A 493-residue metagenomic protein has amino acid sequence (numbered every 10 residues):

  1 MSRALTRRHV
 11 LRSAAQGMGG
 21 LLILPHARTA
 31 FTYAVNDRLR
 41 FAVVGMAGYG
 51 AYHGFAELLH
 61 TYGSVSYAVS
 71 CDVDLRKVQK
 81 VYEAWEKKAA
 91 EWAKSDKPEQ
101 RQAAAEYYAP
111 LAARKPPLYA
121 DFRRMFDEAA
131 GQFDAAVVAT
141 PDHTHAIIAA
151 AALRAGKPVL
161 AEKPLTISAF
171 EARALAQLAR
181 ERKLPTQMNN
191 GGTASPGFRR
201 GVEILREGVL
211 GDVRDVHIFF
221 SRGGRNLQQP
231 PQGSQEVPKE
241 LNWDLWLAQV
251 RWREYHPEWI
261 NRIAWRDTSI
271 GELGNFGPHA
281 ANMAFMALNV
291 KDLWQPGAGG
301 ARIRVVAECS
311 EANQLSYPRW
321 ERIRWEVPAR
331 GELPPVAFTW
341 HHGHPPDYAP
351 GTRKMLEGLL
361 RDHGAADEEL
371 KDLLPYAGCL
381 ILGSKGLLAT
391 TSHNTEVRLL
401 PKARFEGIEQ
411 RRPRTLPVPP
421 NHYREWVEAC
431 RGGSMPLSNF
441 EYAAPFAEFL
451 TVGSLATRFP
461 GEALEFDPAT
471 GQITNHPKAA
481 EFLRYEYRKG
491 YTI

Functional and structural regions predicted by a protein language model:
S2-K157, R173-P185: N-terminal glycine-/serine-/threonine-rich beta1-alpha1-beta2 phosphate-ribose binding loop of Rossmann-like
L11, Q79-Y82, E86, R123-F126 (+9 more regions): Non-transmembrane alpha-helical segments in soluble domains of secreted/periplasmic/extracellular proteins
R12-V35, L315-S316, E428-I493: C-terminal helix-rich "cap/oligomerization" subdomain common to oxidoreductases
V43, V138, A161, I167-S168 (+2 more regions): Hydrophobic residues in well-ordered beta-strands that form the structural core
D74, Y119, A139-T144, L165-I167 (+5 more regions): Short, solvent-exposed turn/loop segments enriched in Gly/Ser/Thr/Pro and often Arg
P158, T166-E240: A contiguous active-site-proximal alpha/beta segment in oxidoreductase catalytic domains
K163, G208, G433: Conserved G/P- and acidic residue-centered "switch" motifs that form tight phosphate/ATP-binding loops in soluble
K239-R424, E428-M435, P445-L455, F459-P468: Glycine-rich, aromatic-lined ligand/substrate-binding cores of catalytic and carbohydrate-binding domains
